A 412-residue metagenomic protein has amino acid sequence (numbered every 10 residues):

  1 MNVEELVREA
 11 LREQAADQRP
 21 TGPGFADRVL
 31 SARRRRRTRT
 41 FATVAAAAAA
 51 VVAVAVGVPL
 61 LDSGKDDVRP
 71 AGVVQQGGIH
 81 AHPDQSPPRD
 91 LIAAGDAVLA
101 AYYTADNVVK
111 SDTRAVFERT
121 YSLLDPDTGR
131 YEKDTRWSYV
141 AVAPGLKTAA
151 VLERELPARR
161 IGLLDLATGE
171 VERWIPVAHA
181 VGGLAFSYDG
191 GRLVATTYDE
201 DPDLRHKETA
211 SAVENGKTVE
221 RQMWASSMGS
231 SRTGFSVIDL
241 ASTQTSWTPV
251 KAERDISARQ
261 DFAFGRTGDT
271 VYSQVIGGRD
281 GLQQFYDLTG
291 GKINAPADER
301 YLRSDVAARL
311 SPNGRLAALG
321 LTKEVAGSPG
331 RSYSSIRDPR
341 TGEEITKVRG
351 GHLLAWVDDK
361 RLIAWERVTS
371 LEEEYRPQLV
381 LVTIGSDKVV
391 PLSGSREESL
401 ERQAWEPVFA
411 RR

Functional and structural regions predicted by a protein language model:
M1-G77: N-terminal export/targeting signals for secretion/compartment entry
V52-A150, R154, D358: Non-cleavable N-terminal signal-anchor transmembrane helices
G72-H82, V109-R136, A158-V177, E208-E214 (+4 more regions): Surface-exposed loop/turn elements that mediate protein-protein interactions on large endomembrane-trafficking
R89-D96, Y139-T148, L184-L193, D261-V271 (+3 more regions): Blade-terminus and WD-like Trp-Asp/Gly-His loop motifs, strongest in beta-propeller folds
A93-T113, T196-S230, E324-G327, V368-E374: Short, conserved, GDST-rich strand-edge loop motifs in beta-rich repeat architectures
Y103, L152, T196, S273-Q274 (+2 more regions): Residue-level marker for isolated small/hydroxyl-bearing positions within beta-strands of beta-sheet-rich domains
L146, A150-E153, P157-D165, W174 (+3 more regions): Extracytosolic low-complexity repeat regions of secreted or lipid-anchored proteins
L184, G190, G229, G234-F235 (+2 more regions): Eukaryote-skewed repeat-based solenoidal scaffolds used as protein-protein interaction platforms, primarily
